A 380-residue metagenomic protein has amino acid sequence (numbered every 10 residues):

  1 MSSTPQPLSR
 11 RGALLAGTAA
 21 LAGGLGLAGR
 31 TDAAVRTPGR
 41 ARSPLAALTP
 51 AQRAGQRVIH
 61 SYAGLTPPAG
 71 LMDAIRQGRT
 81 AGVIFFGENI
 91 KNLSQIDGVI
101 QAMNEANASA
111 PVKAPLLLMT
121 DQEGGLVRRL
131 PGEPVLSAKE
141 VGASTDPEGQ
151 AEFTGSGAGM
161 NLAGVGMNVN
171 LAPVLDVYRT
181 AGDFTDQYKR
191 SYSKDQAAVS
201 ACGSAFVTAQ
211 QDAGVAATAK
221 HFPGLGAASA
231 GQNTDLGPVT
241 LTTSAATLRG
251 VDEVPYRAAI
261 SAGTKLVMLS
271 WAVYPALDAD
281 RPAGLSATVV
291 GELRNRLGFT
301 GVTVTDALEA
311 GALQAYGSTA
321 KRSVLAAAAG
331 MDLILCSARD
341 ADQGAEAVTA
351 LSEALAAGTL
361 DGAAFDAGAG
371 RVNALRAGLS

Functional and structural regions predicted by a protein language model:
M1-L8, G17-G24, D32-A34: N-terminal secretory signal peptides
L27-A51: C-terminal segment of N-terminal export signals and the immediately downstream linker at the start of the mature
V58-H60, A81-I84, L118-T120, N170-L171 (+3 more regions): Hydrophobic faces of well-ordered beta-strands that scaffold small-molecule active sites in alpha/beta enzyme cores
H60, R79-N92, I100, E105: A short aromatic-anchored loop/beta-hairpin motif
L65-A74, F153-A158, T319, S323: Short, acidic/polar
G70, S94-E105, A110-V112, A197-L360: Second-shell residues forming the walls of enzyme active-site clefts
N104-P134, G155-Y178, V199-G224: Glycine-rich, aromatic-flanked loop segments that form ligand/cofactor-binding clefts across common enzyme folds
A350-E353, A357-S380: Mid-to-C-terminal alpha-helical segments outside catalytic/metal-binding sites
